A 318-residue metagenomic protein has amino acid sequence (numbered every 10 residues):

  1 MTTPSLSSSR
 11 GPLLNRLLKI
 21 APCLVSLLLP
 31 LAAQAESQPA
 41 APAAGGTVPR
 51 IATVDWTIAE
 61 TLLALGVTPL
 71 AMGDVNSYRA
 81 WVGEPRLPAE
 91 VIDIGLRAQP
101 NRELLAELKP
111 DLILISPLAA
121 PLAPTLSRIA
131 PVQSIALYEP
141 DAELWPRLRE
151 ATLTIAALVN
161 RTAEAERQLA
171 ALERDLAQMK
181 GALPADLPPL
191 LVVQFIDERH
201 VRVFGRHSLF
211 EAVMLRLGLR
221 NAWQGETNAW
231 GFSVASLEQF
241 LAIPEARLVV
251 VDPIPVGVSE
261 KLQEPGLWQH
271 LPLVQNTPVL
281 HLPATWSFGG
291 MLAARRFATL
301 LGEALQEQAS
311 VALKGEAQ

Functional and structural regions predicted by a protein language model:
T3-A21: Bacterial N-terminal signal peptides that target proteins for export
K19-P30: Bacterial N-terminal signal peptides
P49-R50, E150, L248-Q318: Structured C-terminal subdomain patch of bacterial secreted/periplasmic proteins
R50-L108: A short, structured surface patch at a secondary-structure boundary
R50-L65, A163-L217: Basic- and aromatic-lined ligand-binding clefts that recognize polyanionic substrates
N76-W81, V203-F232: Alpha-helical, coiled-coil/dimerization segments enriched in small aliphatic residues
K109-I115, F240, E245-V249: Proline-aspartate-enriched helix->loop->beta-strand connector
R128-I196, W223, S287, L292-Q318: Extracytoplasmic substrate-binding proteins
